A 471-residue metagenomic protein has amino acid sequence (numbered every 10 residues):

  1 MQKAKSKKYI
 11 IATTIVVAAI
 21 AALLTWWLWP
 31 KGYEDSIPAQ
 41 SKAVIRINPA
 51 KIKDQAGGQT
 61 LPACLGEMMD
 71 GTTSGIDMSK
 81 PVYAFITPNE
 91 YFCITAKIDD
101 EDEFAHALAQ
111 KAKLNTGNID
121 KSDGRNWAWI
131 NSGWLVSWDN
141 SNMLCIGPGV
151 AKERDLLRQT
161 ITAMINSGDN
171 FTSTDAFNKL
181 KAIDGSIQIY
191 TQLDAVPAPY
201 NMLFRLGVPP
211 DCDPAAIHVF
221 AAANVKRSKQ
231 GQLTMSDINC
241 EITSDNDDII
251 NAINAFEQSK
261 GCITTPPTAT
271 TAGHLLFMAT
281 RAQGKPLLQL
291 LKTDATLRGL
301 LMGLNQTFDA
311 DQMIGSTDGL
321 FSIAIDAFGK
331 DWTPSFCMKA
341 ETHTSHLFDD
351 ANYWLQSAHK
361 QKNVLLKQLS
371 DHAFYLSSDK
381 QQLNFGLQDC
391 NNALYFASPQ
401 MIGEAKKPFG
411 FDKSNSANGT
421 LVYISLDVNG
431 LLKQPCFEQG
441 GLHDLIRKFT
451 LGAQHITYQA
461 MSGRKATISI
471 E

Functional and structural regions predicted by a protein language model:
Q2-V17: N-terminal Sec-pathway targeting helices
I20-I37: Membrane-interface motif at the C-terminal end of an N-terminal transmembrane signal
I45, G75-D175, G319-N418: Single conserved position on a long alpha-helix in the C-terminal lobe of the eukaryotic protein kinase
R46-M68: Short extracytoplasmic
A63-M78, T296-I323, Q368-D379: Short, flexible domain-boundary/linker segments around small modular repeats
G168-F277, L426-E471: Leucine-rich, highly hydrophobic segment in Treponema pallidum outer-membrane-associated proteins
A255-D331, E341-D349: Extended non-catalytic domains of envelope/secretory-pathway proteins
F396-K448: C-terminal structured domain segments
